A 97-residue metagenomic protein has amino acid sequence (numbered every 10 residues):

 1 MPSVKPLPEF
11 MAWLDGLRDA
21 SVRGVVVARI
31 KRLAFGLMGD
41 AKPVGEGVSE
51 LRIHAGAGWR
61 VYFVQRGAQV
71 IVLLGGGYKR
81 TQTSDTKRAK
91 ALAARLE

Functional and structural regions predicted by a protein language model:
M1-G58, G67-I71, Y78-E97: Basic, Lys/Arg-enriched alpha-helical interface segments
R60-Y62: Short, surface-exposed charged micro-motifs
